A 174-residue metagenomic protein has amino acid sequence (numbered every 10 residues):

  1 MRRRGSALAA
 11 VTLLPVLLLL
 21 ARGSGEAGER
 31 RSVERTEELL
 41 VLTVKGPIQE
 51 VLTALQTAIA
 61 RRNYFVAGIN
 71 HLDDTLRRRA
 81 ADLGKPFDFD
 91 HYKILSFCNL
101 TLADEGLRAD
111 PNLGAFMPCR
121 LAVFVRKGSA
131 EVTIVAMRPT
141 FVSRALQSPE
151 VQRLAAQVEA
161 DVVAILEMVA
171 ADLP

Functional and structural regions predicted by a protein language model:
M1-A10: Bacterial N-terminal signal peptides that target proteins for export
A10-L19: Bacterial N-terminal signal peptides
E26-N63, G68-N70: Terminal, regulation- and interaction-focused segments at domain boundaries
L55, R62-V66, A80, L166-L173: Sec/Tat-exported extracytoplasmic proteins
H71-F116: Compact, glycine-rich, soluble single-domain proteins
V123-K127: Short, low-complexity Ser/Thr-rich regulatory SLiMs
G128-R138: Short, well-ordered strand-loop elements centered on a beta-strand within folded domains, enriched for acidic residues
F141-Q157: A short acidic/glycine-rich loop-to-helix N-cap element
